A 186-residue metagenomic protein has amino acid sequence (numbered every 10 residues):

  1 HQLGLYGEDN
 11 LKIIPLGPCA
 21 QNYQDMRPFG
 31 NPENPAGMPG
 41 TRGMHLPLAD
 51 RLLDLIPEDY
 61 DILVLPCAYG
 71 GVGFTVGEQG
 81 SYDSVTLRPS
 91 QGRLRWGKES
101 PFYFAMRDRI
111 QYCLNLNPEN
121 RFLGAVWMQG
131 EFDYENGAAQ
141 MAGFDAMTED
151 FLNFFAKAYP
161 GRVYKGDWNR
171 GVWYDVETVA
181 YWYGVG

Functional and structural regions predicted by a protein language model:
H1-G186: Cell-envelope and extracellular/periplasmic
